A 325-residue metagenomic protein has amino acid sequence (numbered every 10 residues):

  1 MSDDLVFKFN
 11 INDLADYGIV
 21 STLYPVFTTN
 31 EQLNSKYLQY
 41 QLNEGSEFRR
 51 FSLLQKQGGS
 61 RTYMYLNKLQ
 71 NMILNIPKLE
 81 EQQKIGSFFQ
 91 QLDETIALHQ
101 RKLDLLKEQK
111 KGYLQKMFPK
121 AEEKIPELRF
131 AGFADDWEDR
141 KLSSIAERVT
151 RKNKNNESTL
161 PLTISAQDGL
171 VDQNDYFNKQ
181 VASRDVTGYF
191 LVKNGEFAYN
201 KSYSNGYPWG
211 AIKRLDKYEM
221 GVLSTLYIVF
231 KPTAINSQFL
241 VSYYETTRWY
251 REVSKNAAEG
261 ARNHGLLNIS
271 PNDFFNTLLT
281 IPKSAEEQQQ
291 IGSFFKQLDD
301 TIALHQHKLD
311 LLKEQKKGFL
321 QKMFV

Functional and structural regions predicted by a protein language model:
M1-G45, L53, T187-R251, A258 (+2 more regions): A short beta-sheet element
G18-L23, Q57-E80, M220-L226, A261-E286: A short glycine-rich beta-alpha junction/loop motif
I19, K152-A182: DNA target-recognition patches
L42, M117, I145-A146, Y244: Hydrophobic aliphatic residues
L53-Q55, N155-T163, K255-A257: Short coil/turn segments at secondary-structure boundaries
N71-M72, K78-E138, E286-V325: Amphipathic alpha-helical segments with low aromatic content
R129-N153: Non-catalytic DNA-recognition/assembly elements of restriction-modification systems
